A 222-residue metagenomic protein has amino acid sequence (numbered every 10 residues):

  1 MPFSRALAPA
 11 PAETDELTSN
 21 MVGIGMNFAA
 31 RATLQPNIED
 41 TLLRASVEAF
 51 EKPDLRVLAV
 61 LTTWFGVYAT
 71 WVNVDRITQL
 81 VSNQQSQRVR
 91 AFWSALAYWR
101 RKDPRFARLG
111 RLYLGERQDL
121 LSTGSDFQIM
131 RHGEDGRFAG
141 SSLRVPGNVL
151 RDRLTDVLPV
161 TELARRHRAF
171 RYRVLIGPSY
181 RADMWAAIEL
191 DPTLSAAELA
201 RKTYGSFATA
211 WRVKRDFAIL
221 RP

Functional and structural regions predicted by a protein language model:
M1-Q85: Non-catalytic protein-protein interaction scaffold segments in large eukaryotic complex-forming proteins
R76-L154: General nucleic-acid-binding
V160-V174: Short, Lys/Arg-enriched N-terminal segment that forms or immediately precedes the first helix of a structured domain
G177-W185: Short, leucine-enriched amphipathic alpha-helices that occur as contiguous helical runs
I188-P192: Short helix-to-turn junction characteristic of helix-turn-helix DNA-binding domains, especially the helix
S195-E198: Residues within the helices of the helix-turn-helix
V213-F217, R221: DNA major-groove recognition helix of helix-turn-helix
